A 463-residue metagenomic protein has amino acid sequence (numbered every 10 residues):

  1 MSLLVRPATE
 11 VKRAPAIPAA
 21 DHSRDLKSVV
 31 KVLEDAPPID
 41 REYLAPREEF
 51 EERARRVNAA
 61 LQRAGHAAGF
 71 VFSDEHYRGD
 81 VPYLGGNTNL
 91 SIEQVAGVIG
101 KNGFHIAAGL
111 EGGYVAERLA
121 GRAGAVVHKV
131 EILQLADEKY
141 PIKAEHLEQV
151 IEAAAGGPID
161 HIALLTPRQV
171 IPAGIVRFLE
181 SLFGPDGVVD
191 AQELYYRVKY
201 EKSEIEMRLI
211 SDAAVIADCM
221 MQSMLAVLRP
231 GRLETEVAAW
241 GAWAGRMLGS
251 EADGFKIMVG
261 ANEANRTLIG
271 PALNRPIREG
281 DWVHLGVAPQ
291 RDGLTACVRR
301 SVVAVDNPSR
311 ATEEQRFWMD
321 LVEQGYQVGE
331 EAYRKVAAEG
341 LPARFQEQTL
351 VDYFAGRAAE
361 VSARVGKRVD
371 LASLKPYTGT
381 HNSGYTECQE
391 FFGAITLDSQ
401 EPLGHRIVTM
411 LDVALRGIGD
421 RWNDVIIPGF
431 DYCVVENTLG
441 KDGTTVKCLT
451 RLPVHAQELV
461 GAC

Functional and structural regions predicted by a protein language model:
M1-C463: Active-site neighborhoods and metal-handling regions in enzymes and metal-associated proteins
